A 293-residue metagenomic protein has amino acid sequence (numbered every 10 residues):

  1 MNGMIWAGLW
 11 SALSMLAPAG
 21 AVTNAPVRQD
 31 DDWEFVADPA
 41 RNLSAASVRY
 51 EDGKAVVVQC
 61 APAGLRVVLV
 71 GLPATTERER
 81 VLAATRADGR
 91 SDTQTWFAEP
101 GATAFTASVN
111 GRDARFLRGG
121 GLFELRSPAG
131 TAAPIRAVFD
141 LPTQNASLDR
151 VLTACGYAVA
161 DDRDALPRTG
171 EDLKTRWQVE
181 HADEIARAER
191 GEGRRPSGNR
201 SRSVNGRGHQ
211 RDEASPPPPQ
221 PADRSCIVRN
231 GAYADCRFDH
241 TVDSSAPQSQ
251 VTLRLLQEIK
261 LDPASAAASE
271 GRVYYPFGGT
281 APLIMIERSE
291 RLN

Functional and structural regions predicted by a protein language model:
A7-M15: Bacterial N-terminal signal peptides
A17-A21: Sec/Tat signal peptide C-region and signal peptidase I cleavage site
V22-A74: An ectodomain-focused feature that recognizes extracytoplasmic/extracellular
W33, K54-Q59, R224-C226, V273-F277: Broad, structure-driven detector of short, well-ordered beta-strand segments within folded domains
P73-T93, G231: Extended low-complexity, serine/threonine- and proline-enriched intrinsically disordered segments
R90-N205, E213-P216: Internal interaction segment
P216-P219, V228, A232-S269: A short, well-structured alpha-helical segment
P282-N293: Short, low-complexity, Pro/Ser/Thr/Gly-rich segments in the mature regions of secreted, periplasmic
